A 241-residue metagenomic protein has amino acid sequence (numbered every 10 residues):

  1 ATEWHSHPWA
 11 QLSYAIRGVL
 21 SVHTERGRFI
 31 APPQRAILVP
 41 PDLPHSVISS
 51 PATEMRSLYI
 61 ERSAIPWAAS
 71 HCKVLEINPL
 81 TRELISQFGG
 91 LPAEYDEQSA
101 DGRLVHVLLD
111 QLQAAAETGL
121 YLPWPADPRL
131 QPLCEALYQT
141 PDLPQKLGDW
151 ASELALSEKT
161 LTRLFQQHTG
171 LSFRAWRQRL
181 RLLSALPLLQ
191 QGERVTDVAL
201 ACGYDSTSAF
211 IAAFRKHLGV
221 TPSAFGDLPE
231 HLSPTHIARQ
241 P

Functional and structural regions predicted by a protein language model:
A1-V74: N-terminal regulatory/effector-sensing and dimerization cores that precede helix-turn-helix DNA-binding domains
I16, G89, Q113, Y138 (+2 more regions): Short, locally clustered residues in the helix-turn-helix/winged-helix DNA-binding domain
Q34, L161, F165, A209-F210 (+1 more regions): Short hydrophobic/aromatic patch on the recognition helix
E76-P144, T160: An amphipathic alpha-helical interaction segment
L122-A175, Q191-C202: DNA-binding recognition helix and immediately preceding turn/loop of helix-turn-helix/winged-helix domains
G148, Q167-T207, I211, D227-P241: Terminal helix-turn-helix DNA-binding modules in bacterial transcription factors
L183, A213-R215, T221-S223: Nucleic acid-binding interface residues in structured DNA/RNA-binding domains, emphasizing the DNA-engaging scaffolds
